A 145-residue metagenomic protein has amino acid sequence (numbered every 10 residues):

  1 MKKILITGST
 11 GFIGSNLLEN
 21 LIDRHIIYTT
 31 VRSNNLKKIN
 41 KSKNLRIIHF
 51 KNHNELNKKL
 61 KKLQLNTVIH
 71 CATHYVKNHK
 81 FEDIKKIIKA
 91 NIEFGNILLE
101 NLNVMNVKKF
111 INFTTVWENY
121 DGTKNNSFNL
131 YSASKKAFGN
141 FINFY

Functional and structural regions predicted by a protein language model:
K2-R24: N-terminal Rossmann NAD(P)H-binding glycine-rich loop of SDR-like oxidoreductase domains
N16-N20, N101, F141: Rossmann-fold NAD(P)-dependent oxidoreductase module
H25-N34: Conserved glycine-rich Rossmann-like NAD(P)H-binding loop of the short-chain dehydrogenase/reductase
F50-A90, E118-G122: NAD(P)H-binding glycine-rich loop region in Rossmannoid oxidoreductase-like domains and their noncatalytic homologs
T67, E93-F94, K109, A137-F138: Conserved cofactor-binding/catalytic machinery of classical short-chain dehydrogenase/reductase
H70, N96-Y131: Conserved Rossmann-fold NAD(P)-dependent oxidoreductase catalytic core, especially the SDR/UDP-sugar
F81-N96, E100, A133: Catalytic Tyr-X3-Lys loop
F128-Y145: Active-site Tyr-X1-5-Lys
